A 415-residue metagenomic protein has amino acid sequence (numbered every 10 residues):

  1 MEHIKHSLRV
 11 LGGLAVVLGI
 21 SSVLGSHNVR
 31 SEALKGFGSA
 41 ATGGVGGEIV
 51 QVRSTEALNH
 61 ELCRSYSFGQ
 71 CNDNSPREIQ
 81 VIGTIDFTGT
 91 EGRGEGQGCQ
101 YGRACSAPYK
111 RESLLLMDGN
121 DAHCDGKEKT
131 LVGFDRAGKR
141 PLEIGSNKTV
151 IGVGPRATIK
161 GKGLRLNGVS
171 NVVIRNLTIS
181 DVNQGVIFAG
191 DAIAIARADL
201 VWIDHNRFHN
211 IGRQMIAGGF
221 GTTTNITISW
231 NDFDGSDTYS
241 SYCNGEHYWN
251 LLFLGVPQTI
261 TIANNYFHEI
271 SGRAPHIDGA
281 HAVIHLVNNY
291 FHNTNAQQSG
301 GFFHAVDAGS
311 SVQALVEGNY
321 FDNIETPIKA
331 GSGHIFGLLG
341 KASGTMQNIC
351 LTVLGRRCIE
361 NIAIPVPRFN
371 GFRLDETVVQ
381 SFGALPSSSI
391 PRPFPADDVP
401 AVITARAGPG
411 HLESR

Functional and structural regions predicted by a protein language model:
E2-G12: Bacterial N-terminal signal peptides that target proteins for export
G12-S22: Bacterial N-terminal signal peptides
R30-I79: Acidic Gly/Asp/Thr-rich repetitive segments characteristic of extracellular carbohydrate-active and adhesion proteins
T84-F87, P155-R156, I324-T326: Acidic glycine-/aspartate-rich tracts in secreted/extracellular proteins
T88-T259: Right-handed parallel beta-helix
G154, T178, R207, D232 (+3 more regions): A structural signal for beta-strand register positions
F253-N264, H268-E269, I277-D278: Ligand/cofactor pocket segment of small-molecule handling proteins
A280-R415: Extracellular beta-rich repeat passengers
